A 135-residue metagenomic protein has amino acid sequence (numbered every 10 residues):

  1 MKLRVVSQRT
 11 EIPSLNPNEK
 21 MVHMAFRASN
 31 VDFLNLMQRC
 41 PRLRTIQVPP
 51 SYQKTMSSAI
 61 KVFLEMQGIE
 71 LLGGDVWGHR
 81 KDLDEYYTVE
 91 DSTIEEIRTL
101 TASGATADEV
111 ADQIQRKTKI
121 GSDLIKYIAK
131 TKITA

Functional and structural regions predicted by a protein language model:
M1-Y52, K61: DNA-contacting interfaces and partner/effector-binding or oligomerization modules in DNA-centric proteins
P41-R44, M66-E70: A short helix->loop->beta-strand "cap" motif at the edges of active sites that frequently abuts
P49-K54, D75-R80: Short beta-alpha junction loops
V76-T93: Short, Lys/Arg-enriched anionic-surface-contact patches
V89-A105: Short, amphipathic alpha-helical "recognition" segments used to contact nucleic acids or chromatin
R98, E109, I133-A135: Charged, low-complexity intrinsically disordered segments and flexible loops
T106-I114: Short alpha-helical "recognition helix" segments of helix-turn-helix
Q115-K130: Short, basic interhelical loop/turn and adjoining N-cap of the next helix at nucleic-acid- or acidic-partner-contacting
